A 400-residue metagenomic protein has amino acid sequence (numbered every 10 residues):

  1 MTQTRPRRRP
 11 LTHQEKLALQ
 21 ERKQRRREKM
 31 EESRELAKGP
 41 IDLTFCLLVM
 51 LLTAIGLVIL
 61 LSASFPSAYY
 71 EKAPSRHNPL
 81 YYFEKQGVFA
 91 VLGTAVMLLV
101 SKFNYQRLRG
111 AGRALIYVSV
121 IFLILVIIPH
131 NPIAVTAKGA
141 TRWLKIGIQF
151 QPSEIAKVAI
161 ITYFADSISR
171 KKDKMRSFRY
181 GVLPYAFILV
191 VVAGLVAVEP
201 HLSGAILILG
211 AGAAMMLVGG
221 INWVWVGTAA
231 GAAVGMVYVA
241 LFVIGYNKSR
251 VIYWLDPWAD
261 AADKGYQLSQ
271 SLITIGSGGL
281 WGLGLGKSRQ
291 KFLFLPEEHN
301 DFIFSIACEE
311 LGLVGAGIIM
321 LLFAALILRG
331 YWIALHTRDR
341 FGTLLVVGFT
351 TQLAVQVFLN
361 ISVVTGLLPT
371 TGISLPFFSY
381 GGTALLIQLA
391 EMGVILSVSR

Functional and structural regions predicted by a protein language model:
T2-L52, V58-E199, I361-P376, Y380 (+2 more regions): Membrane-helix boundary/helix-loop-helix interface segments in multi-pass membrane proteins
L57, M97, I161, A165 (+8 more regions): Alpha-helical transmembrane segments of polytopic integral membrane proteins, especially the permease/helical cores
V88-V96, E310-L328: Hydrophobic alpha-helical transmembrane segments
A134-I146, W225-I318, T337-L345: Hydrophobic, glycine- and aromatic-enriched re-entrant/interface helices and adjoining loop segments
I168, I206-W225, Q290-G315, S374-L389: Interfacial segments of multi-pass membrane proteins
A186-M215, G245, L311-G315: Helix-loop-helix junctions and helix-breaking kinks within/between transmembrane helices of multi-pass membrane
A205-M216, G231-V234, A324, M392-G393: Hydrophobic transmembrane alpha-helices of multi-pass, membrane-embedded glycosylation machinery
A334-G372, F378: Loop-to-helix entry and N-terminal half of a specific, functionally important transmembrane alpha helix in multi-pass
